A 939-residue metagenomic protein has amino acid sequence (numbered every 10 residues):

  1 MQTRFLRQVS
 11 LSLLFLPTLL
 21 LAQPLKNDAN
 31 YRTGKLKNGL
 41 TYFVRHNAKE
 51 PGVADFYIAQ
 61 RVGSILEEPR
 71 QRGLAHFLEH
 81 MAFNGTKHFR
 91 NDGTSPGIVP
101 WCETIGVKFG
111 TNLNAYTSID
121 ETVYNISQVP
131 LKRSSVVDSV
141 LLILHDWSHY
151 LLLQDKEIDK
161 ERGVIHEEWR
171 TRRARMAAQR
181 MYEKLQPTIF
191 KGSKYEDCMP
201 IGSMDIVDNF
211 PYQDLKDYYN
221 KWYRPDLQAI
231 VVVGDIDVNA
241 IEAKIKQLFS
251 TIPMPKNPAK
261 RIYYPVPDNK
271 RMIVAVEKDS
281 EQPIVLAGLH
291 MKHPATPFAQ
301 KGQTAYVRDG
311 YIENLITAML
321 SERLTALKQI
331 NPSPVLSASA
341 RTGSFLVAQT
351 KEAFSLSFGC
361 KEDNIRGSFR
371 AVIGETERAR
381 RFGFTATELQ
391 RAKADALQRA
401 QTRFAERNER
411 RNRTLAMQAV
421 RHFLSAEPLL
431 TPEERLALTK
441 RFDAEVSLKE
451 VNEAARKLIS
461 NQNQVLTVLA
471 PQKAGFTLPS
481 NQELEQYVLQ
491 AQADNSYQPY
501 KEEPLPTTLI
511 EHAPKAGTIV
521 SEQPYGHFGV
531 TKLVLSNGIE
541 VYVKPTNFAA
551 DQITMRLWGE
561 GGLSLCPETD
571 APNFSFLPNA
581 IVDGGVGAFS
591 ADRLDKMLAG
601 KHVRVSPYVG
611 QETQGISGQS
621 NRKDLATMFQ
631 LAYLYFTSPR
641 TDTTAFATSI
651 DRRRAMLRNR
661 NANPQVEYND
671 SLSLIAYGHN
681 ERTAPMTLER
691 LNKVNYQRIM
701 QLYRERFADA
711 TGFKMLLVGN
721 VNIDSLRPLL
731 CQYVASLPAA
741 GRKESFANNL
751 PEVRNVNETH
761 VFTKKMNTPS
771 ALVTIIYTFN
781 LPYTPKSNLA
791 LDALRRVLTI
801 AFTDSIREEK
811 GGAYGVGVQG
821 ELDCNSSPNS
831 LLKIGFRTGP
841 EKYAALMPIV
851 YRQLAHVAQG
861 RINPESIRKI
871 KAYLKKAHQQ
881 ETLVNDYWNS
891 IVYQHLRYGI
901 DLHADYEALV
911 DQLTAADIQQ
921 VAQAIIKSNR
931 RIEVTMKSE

Functional and structural regions predicted by a protein language model:
M1-L13: Bacterial N-terminal signal peptides that target proteins for export
L13-A22: Hydrophobic h-region of N-terminal signal peptides that target proteins for export in Gram-negative bacteria
L21-V44, D237-T325, Q329-N331, Q390-A394 (+10 more regions): Proteolytic maturation boundary segments
F43-R45, E50-E67, L74-A75, G93-D146 (+13 more regions): M16 family metallopeptidases and their MPP-like homologs
R72-H80, N84, T317-A318, A571-N579 (+1 more regions): Active-site recognition of the HExxH zinc-binding catalytic motif
Y150, E157, R162-G163, L215-K246 (+3 more regions): Non-catalytic, conformational "gating/processing" segments within enzyme and secreted inhibitor domains
Y150-I158, E445-E450, A454, S638-F646 (+1 more regions): Peptidyl-prolyl cis-trans isomerase
E157-L227, V231-V233, V238-F249, P253-P283 (+2 more regions): Hydrophobic, small-residue-rich alpha-helical packing segments that form membrane-like cores
